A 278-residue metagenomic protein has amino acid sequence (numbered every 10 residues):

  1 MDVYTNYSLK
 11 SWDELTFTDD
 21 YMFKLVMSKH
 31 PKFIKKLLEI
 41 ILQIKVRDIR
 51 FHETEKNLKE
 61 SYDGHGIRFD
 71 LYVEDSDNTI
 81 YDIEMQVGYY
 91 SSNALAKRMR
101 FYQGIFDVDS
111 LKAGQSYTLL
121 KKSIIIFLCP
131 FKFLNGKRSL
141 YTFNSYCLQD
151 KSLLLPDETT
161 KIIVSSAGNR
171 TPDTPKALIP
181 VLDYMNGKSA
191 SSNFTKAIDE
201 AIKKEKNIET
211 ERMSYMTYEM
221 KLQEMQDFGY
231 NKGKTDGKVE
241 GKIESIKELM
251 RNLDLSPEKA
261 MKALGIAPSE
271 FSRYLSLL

Functional and structural regions predicted by a protein language model:
M1-T210: Conserved single-residue anchors adjacent to enzymatic active/cofactor-binding motifs
D2-D13, Y81-Q86, T174-L278: Short, charged alpha-helical interaction segments and adjacent helix-coil junctions
